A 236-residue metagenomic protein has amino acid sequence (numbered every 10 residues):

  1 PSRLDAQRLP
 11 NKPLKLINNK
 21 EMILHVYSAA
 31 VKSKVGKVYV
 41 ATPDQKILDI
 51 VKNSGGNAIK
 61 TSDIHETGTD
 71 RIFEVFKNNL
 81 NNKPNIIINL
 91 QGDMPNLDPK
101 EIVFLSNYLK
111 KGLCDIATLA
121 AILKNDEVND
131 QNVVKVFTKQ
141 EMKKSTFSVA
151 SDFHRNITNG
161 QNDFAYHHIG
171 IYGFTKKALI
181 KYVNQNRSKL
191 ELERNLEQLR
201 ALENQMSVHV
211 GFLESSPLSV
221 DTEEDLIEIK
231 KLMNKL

Functional and structural regions predicted by a protein language model:
P1-T42: N-terminal glycine-rich phosphate-binding loop and ensuing alpha1 helix
V35, N82-P84, K111-D115, M206: Short, high-confidence coil segments that cap the C-terminus of an alpha-helix and link into the following beta-strand
Y39, Q45-N107: Short phosphate-binding loop-to-helix
T42-P43, L97, F174, D221: A conserved hydrophobic position in a structured secondary element of the catalytic/binding core that shapes
L97-S188: Conserved core of the sugar-phosphate nucleotidyltransferase
D163-L236: Conserved alpha/beta core of the MobA/IspD/sugar-nucleotide pyrophosphorylase nucleotidyltransferase superfamily
